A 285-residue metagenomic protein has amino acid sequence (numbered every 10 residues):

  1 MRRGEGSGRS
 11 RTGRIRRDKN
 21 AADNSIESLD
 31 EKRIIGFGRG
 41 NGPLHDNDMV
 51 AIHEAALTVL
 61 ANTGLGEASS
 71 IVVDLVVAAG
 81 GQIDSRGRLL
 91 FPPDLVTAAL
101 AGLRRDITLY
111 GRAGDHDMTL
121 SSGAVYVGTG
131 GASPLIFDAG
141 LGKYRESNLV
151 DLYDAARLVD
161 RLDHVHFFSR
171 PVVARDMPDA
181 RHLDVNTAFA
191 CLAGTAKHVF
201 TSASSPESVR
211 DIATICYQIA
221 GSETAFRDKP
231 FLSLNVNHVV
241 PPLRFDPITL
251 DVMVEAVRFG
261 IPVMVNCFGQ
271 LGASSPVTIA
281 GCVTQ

Functional and structural regions predicted by a protein language model:
M1-D151: Acidic/polar, glycine-rich intrinsically disordered N-terminal extensions of enzymes
E146-Q285: Helix-rich catalytic cores of soluble enzyme domains
